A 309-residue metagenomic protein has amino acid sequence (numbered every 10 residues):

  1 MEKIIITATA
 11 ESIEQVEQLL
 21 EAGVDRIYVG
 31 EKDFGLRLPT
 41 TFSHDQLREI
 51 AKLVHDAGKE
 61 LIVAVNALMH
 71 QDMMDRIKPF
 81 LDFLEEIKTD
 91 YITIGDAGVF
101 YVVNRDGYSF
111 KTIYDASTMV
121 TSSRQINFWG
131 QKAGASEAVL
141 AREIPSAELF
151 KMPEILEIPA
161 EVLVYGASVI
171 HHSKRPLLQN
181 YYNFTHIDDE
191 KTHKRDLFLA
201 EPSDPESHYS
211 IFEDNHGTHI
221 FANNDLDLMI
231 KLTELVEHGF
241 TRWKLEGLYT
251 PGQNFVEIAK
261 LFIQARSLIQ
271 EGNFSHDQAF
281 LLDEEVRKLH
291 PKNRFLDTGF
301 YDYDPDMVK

Functional and structural regions predicted by a protein language model:
E2-T118, V139, S146-K309: Active-site pocket-lining/capping segments in soluble small-molecule metabolic enzymes
S123-R124: Conserved nucleotide-cofactor-binding alpha/beta core module
